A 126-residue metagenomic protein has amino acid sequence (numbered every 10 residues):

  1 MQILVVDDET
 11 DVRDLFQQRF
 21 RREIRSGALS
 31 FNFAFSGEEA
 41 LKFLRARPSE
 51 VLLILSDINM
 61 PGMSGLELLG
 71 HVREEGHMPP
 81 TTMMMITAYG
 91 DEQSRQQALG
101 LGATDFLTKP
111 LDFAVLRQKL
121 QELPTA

Functional and structural regions predicted by a protein language model:
D7, D57, T87: Active-site residues of response regulator receiver
D8, K109: A Lys-centered signature of the CheY-like receiver
T10-N32: Two-component/phosphorelay signaling modules centered on CheY-like receiver
F33-R45, G65: Helix N-cap/capping motif at the beta->alpha junctions
K42, L66-P79: Short amphipathic alpha-helix used as the core "switch/output" element in two-component signaling
M60: Receiver (REC) domain active-site loop signature in two-component systems and cognate sites in sensor histidine kinases
E67, P79, G90-D105, Q118: Alpha4 helix (beta4-alpha4-beta5 surface) of REC/receiver domains from two-component response regulators
L111-L120: C-terminal output helix
